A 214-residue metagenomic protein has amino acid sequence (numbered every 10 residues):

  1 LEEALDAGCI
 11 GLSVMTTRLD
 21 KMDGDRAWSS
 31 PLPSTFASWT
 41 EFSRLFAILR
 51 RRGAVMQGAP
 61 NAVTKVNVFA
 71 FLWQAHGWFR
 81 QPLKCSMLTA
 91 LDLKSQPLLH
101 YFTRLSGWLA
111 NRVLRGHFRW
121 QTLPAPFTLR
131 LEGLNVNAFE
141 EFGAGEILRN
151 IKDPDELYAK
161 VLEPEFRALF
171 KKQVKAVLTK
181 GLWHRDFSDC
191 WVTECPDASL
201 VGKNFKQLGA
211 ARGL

Functional and structural regions predicted by a protein language model:
L1, P31, L49-R50, T64 (+1 more regions): Polyanionic/metal-chelating signatures
L1-A75: Hydrophobic, small-residue-rich alpha-helical packing segments that form membrane-like cores
